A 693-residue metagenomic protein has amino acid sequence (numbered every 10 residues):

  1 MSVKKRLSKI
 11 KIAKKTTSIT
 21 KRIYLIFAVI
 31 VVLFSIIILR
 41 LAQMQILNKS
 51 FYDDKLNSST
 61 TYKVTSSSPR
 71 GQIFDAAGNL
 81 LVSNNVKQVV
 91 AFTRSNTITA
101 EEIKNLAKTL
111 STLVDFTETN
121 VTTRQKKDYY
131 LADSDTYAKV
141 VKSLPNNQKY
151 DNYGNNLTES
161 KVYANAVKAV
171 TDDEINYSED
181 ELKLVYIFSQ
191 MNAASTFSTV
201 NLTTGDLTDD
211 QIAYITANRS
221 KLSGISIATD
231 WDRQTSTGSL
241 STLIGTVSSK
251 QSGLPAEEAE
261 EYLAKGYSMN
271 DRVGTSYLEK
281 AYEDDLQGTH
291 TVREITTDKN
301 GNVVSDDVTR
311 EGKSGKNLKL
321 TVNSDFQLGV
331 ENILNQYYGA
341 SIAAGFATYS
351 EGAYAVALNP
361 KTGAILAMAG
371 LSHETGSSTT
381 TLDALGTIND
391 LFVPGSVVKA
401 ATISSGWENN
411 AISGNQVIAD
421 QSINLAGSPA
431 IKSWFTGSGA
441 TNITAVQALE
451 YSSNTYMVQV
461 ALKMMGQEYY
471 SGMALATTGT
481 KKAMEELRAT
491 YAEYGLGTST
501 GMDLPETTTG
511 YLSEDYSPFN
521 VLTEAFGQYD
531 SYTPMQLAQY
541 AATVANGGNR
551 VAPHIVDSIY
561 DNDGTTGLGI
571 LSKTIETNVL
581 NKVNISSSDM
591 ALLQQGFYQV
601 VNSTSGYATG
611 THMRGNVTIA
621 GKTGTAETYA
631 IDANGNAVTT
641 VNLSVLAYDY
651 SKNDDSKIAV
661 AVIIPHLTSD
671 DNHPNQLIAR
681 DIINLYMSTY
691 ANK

Functional and structural regions predicted by a protein language model:
S2-D284, H290-V303, R310, A461 (+2 more regions): Membrane-proximal periplasmic segments of bacterial cell-envelope enzymes, especially penicillin-binding proteins
D53-T65, F326-T348: Short, basic/aromatic recognition patches
R70-F74, L222-S226, A340-L358: Short N-terminal helix-loop-first-beta-strand/juxtamembrane motif that initiates sensory/input modules
A77, E102, L106, L207 (+16 more regions): Stable alpha-helical elements in mature extracytoplasmic
V82, Q88, T296-E311, V322 (+3 more regions): Beta-lactam-recognizing serine transpeptidase/beta-lactamase-like catalytic domain environment
I215, E279-Y282, L286-Q287, V304-A340: N-terminal leader/targeting segments and the immediately adjacent pre-domain N-terminus
G395-S404: Active/ligand-binding-proximal structured segments within catalytic/core domains that scaffold catalytic residues
L677-K693: Short, gly/Ser/Thr-rich active-site loops of penicillin-recognizing serine hydrolases
